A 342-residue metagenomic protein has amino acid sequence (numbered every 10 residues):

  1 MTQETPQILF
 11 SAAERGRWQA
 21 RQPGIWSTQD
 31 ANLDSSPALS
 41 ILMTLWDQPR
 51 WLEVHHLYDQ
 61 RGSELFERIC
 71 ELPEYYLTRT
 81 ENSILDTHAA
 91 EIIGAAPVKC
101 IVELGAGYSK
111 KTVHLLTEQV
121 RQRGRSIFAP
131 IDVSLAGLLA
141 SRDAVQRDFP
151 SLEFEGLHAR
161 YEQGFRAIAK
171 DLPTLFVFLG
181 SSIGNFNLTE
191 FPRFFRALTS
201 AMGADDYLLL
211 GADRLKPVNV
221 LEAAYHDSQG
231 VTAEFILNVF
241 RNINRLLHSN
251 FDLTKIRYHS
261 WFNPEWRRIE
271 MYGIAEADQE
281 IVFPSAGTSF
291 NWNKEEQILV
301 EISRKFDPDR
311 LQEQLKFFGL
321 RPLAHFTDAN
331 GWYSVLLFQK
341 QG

Functional and structural regions predicted by a protein language model:
T2-H56, S63: N-terminal auxiliary segments of SAM/dcSAM-dependent transferases
D30, P49-V98: Class I SAM-dependent methyltransferase Rossmann-like catalytic core, especially the SAM/SAH-binding loop
V98-G107: Conserved class I S-adenosyl-L-methionine
Y108-R123: Conserved SAM-binding loop of SAM-dependent methyltransferases across substrates and taxa, primarily the Class I
I131-A136: Conserved SAM/SAH-binding beta-strand->alpha-helix loop
P192-A204: A short glycine-rich, Lys/Arg-flanked "PGG" loop and its adjoining helix->strand segment in the class I
A201-P217: Conserved beta-strand signature within the Rossmann-like core of class I S-adenosyl-L-methionine
E222-P308, Q312-L320: Substrate-binding/catalytic lobe of Class I Rossmann-like enzymes that use SAM or dcSAM, i.e., the mid-to-C-terminal
